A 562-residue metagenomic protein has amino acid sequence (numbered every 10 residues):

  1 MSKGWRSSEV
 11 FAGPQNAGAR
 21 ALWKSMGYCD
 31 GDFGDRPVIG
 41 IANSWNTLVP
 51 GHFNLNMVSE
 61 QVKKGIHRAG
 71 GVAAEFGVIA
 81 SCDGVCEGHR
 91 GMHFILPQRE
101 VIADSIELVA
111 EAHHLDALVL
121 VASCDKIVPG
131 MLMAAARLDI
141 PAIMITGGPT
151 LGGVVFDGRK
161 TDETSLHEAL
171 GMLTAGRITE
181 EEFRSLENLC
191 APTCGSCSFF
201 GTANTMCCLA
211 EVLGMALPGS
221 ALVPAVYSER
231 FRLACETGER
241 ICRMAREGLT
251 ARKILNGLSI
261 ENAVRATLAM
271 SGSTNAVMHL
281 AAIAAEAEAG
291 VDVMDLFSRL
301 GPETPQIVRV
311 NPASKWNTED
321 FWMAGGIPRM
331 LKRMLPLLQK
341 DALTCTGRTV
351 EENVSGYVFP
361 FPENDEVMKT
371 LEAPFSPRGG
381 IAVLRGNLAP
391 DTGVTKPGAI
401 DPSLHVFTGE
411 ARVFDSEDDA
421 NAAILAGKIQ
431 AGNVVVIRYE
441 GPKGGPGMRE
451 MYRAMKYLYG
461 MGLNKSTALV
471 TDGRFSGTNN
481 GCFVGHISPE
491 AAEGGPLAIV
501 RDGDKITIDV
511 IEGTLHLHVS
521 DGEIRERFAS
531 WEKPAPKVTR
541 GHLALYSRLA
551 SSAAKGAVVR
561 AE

Functional and structural regions predicted by a protein language model:
M1-T47, G51-F53, V58-G77, G84 (+4 more regions): Catalytic or ion-coupling anion/metal-binding cores of large enzyme and transporter domains
A110-M131, I143-T146: A short, small-residue-rich loop immediately preceding and capping a beta-strand
